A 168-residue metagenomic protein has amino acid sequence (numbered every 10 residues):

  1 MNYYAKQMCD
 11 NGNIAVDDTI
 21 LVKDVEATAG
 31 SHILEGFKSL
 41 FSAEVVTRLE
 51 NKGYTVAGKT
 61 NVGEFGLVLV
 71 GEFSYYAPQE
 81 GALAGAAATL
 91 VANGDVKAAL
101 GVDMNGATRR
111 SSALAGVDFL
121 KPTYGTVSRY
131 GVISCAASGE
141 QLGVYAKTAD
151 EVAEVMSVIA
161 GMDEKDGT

Functional and structural regions predicted by a protein language model:
M1-K38, S42, F65-L67, T168: Short, well-ordered alpha-helical
K6-M8, R48, S112: A generic structural signal for short, solvent-exposed coil/turn residues that cap or connect secondary-structure
D10-I20, R48-K52, A57-K59: Acidic-leg catalytic submotif of subtilisin-like serine proteases
S42-A43, E50-I159: Short glycine/serine-rich loop segments
G161-K165: Glycine/threonine-rich helix-loop capping motifs at alpha-helix boundaries
